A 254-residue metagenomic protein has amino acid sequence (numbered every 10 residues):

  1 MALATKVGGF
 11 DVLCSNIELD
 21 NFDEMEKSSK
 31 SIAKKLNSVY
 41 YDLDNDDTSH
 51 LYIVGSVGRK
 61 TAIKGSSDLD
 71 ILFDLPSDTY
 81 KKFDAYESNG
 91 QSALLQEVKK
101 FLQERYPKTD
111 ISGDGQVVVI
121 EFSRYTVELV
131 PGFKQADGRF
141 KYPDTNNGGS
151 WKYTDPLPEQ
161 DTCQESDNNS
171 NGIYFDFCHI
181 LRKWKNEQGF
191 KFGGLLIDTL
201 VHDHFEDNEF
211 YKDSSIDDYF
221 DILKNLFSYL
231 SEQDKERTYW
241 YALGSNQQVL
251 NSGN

Functional and structural regions predicted by a protein language model:
M1-F10, T238-N254: Terminal (often C-terminal) interaction modules
M1-S66, S77-N89: N-terminal regions immediately upstream of nucleotidyltransferase
D11, L69-D78, P156-D161: Glycine-rich, often proline-containing surface loops adjacent to acidic residues and nearby aromatics that form
F22, A33, K99, Y106-P107 (+1 more regions): Catalytic cores of NTP-dependent nucleotidyl/adenyl transfer enzymes across multiple folds
D42-L43, T48, E104-G113: Short secondary-structure junctions
S56-R59, K64-D74, V117-G132: Histidine-centered divalent-metal-coordination microenvironment in nucleic-acid enzymes
G90-Y106: A gly/proline- and charged-residue-enriched helix-loop-helix capping module
